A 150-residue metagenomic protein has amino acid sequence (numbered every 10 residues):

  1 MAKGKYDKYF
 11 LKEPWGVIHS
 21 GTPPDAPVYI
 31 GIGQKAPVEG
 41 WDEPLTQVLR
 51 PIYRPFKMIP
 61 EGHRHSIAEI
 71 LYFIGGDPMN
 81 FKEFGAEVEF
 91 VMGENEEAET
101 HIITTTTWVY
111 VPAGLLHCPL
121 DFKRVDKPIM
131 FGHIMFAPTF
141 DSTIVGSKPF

Functional and structural regions predicted by a protein language model:
M1-G62: A short, N-terminal "cap"/entry segment at the start of jelly-roll beta-barrel domains of the cupin/DSBH fold
M1-W15, L120-F150: Double-stranded beta-helix
Y53-K57, M92-E97, A113-H117: Short acidic (Asp/Glu) patches
R54-M58, H63-G75, A86-V88: Short basic alpha-helical hairpin corresponding to helix-turn-helix/winged-helix-like nucleic-acid-binding
L71, W108-Y110, H133: Conserved hydrophobic/aromatic beta-strand scaffold that supports enzyme active sites
F73-T104, S142-V145: A short beta-strand-loop-beta hairpin characteristic of the jelly-roll/cupin
F90-E96, Y110, M135-A137: Short, solvent-exposed aromatic-acidic interface loops
T100-K123: Conserved metal-binding segment of the jelly-roll/cupin
